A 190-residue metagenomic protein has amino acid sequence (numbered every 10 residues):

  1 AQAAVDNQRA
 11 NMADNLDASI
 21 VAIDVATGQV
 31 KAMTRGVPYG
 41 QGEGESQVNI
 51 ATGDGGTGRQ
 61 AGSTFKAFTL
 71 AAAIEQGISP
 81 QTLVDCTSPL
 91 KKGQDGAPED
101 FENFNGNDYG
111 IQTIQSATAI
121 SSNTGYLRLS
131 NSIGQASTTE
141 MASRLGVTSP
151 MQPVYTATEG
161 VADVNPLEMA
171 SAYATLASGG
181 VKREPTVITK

Functional and structural regions predicted by a protein language model:
A1, G28, I50-V84, A117 (+1 more regions): Active-site SXXK
A1-A51, G56-R59, T82, A136 (+1 more regions): Periplasmic/cell-envelope proteins involved in peptidoglycan metabolism and beta-lactam response
A10-N11, V25, G40-Q41, I74-T82 (+2 more regions): Secondary-structure transition/capping motifs at alpha-helix termini and the adjoining loop/turn into the next element
D17-I23, T87, T186-K190: Acidic/histidine-enriched alpha-helical segments
Q29, F68, A72, S79 (+5 more regions): Extracytoplasmic/secreted proteins, especially bacterial periplasmic and envelope-associated proteins
I78-T138, V154, S178, K182 (+1 more regions): Conserved catalytic neighborhood of penicillin-recognizing serine enzymes
I133-S149: Short, charged, amphipathic alpha-helices and their helix-cap/turn boundaries
T148-K190: Active-site-proximal helix/loop microenvironment of the serine DD-peptidase/beta-lactamase transpeptidase fold
